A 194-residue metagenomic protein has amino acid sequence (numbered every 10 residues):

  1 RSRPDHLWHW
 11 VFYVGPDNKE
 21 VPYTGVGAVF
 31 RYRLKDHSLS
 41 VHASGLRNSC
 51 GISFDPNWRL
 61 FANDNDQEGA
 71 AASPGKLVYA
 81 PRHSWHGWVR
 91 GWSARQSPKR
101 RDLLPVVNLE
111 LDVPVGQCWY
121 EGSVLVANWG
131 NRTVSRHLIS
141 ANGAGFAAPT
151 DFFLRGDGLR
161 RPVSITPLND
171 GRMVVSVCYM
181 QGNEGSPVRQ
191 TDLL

Functional and structural regions predicted by a protein language model:
R1-L194: Beta-propeller domains with acidic blade repeats across secreted/periplasmic ectodomains and cytosolic WD/CNH propellers
